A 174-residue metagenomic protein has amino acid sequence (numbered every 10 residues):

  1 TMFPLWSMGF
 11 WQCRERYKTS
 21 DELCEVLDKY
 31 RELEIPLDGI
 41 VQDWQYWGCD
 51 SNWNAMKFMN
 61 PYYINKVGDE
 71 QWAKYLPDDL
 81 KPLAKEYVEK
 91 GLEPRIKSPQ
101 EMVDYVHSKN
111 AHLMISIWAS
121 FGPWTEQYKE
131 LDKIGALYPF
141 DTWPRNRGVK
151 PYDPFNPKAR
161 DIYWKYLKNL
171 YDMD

Functional and structural regions predicted by a protein language model:
F3-D174: Aromatic-lined carbohydrate-binding/catalytic grooves of carbohydrate-active enzymes
